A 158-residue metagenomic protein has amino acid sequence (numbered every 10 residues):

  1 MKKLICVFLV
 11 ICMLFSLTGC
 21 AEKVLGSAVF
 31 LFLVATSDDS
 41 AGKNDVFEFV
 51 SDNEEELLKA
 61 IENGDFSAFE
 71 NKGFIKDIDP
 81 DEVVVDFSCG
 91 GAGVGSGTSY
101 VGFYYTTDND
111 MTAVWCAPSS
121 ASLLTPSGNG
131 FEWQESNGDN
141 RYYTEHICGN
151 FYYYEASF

Functional and structural regions predicted by a protein language model:
M1-L4: Positively charged n-region of N-terminal signal peptides that target proteins for export
L9, M13-L17: Hydrophobic core
E22-G95: N-terminal export/targeting and maturation segments
E62-F158: Extracytosolic and intramembrane catalytic regions of membrane-associated proteins in envelope/secretory systems
